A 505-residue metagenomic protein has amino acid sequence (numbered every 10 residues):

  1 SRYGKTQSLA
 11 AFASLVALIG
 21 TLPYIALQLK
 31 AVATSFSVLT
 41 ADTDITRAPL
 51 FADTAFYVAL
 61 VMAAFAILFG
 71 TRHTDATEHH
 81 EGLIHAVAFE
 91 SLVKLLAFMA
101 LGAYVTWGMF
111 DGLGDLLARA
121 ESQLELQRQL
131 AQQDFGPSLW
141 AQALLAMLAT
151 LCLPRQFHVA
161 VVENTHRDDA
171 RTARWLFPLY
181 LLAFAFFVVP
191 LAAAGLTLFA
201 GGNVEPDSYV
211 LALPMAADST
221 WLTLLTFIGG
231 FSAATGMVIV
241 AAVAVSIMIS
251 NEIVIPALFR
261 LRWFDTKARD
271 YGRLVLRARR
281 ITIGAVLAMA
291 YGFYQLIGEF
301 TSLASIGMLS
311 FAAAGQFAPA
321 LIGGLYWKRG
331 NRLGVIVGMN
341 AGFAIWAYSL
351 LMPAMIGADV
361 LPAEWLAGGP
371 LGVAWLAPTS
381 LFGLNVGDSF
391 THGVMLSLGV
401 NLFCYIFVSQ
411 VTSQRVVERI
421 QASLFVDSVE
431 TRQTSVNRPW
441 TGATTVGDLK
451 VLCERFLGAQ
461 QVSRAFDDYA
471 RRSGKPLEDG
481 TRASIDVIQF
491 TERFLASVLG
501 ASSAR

Functional and structural regions predicted by a protein language model:
S1-A483: Membrane-embedded helix-loop-helix hairpins and adjacent transmembrane boundary segments in multi-pass transporters
D486-E492, L499, S503-R505: N-terminal membrane insertion elements
